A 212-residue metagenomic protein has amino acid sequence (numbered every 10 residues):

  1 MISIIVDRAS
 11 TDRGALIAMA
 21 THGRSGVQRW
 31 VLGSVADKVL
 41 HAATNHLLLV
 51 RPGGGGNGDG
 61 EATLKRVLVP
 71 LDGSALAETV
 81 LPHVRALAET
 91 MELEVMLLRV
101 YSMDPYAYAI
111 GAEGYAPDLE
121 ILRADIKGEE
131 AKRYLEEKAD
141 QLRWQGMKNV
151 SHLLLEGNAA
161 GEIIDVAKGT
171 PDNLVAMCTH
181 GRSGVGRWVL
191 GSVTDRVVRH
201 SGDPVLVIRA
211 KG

Functional and structural regions predicted by a protein language model:
M1-I17, D140-V175, G212: Structural beta-alpha unit
M1-I4, A9-T11, S25-V27, V31 (+6 more regions): A cross-kingdom feature marking solvent-exposed beta-strand/loop segments within repeated, beta-rich binding/scaffold
I4-D7, V100-R133: Acidic, proline/glycine-rich short linear motifs
S10, Q28, L40-H41, D59-E61 (+7 more regions): Extended intrinsically disordered, low-complexity coil regions enriched in Ser, Thr, Gly, Ala and often Pro
A15-L16, T21, D37-P82, A107-A112 (+3 more regions): Intrinsically disordered or low-complexity boundary/linker segments at protein termini and domain junctions
A20-K38, A62-L64, L174-R199: Glycine-rich, Arg-bearing micro-motifs that act as flexible, cationic patches
L48, M96-L98, S151-L155, L206: General small-molecule cofactor/ligand-binding pocket signal
